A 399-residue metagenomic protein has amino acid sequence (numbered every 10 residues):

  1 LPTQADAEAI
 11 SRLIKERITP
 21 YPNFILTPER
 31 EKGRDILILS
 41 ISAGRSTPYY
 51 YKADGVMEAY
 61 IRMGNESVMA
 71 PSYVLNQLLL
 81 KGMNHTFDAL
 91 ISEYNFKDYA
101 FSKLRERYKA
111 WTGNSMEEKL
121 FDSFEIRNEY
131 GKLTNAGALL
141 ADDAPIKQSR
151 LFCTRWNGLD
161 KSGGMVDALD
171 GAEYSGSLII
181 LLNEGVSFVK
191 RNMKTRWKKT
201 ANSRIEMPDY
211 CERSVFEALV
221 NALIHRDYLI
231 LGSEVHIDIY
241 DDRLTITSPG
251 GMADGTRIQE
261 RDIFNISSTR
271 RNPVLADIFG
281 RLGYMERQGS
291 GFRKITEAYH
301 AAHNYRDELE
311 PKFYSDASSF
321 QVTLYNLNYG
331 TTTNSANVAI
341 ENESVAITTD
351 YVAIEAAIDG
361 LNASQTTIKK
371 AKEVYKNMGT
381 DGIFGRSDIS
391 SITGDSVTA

Functional and structural regions predicted by a protein language model:
L1-M57, N65: Divalent-cation
E31-G33, Y240, D316: Structural motif
Y60-S233, I239-D242, G255-S268, G291 (+1 more regions): Active-site helix-to-loop segments that bind/position phosphate- or nucleotide-bearing substrates and donors across
K147-L151, L159, T256-I258, F264-E355 (+3 more regions): Flexible, glycine-/charge-rich segments associated with ATP-binding catalytic modules
V186, A276, K372-M378: Hydrophobic residues on short alpha-helical segments
D241-G250, D254-T256, Q321: Short, highly conserved beta-strand within the GHKL-type HATPase_c fold
T380-T393: Short acidic, hydrophobic short linear motifs in intrinsically disordered regions
G394-A399: Short amphipathic alpha-helical interaction segments
